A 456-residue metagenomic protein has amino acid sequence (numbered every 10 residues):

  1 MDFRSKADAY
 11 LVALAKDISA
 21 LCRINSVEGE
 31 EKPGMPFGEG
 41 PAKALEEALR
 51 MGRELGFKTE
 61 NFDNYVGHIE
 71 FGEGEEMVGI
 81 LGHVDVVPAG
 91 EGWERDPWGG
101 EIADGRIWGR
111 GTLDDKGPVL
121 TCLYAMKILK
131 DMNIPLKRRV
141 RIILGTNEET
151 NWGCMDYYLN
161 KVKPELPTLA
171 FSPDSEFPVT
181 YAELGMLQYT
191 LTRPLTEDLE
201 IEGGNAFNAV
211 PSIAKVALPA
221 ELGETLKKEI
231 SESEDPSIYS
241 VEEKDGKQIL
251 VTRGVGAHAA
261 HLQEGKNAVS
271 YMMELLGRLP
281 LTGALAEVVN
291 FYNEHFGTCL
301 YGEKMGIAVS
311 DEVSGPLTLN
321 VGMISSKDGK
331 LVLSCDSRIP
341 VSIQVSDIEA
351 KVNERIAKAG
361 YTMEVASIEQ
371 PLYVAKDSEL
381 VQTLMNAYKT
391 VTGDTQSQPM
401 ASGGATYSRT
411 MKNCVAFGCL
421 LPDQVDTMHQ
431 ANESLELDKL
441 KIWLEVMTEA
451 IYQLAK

Functional and structural regions predicted by a protein language model:
D2-R110, D131-L136: Acidic/His- and Gly-rich active-site-bordering loop/insert found across diverse amide/peptide-bond hydrolases
K6, Y10-A13, D17-I24, E47-L55 (+8 more regions): Generic non-transmembrane alpha-helical segments
L49, R253, A260-D328, S334 (+2 more regions): An extended, acidic, His-containing surface patch that forms the Zn2+-binding/catalytic region of metallohydrolases
M77-L144, T150, K161, T168 (+2 more regions): Active-site metal-coordination/substrate-binding segment of hydrolases, especially metallo-dependent peptidases
V87-A103, L166, M186-L187, L191-R193 (+3 more regions): Acidic-glycine-rich active-site phosphate/pyrophosphate-binding loop
D115-T196, K227, Y239, C299-V313: Acidic/histidine-rich catalytic neighborhood of metal-dependent amide-processing enzymes
Y181-L184, Q188, T196-E202, F207-V255 (+2 more regions): Acidic-enriched catalytic cores of C-N bond-cleaving enzymes acting on peptides and small amides
